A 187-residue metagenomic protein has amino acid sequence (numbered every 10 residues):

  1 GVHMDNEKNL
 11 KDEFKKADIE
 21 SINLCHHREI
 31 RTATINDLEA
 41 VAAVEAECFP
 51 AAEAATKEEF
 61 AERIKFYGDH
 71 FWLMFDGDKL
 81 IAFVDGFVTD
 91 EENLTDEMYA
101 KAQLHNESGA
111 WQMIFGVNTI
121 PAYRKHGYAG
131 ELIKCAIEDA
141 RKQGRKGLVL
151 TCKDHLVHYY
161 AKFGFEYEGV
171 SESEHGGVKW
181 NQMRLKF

Functional and structural regions predicted by a protein language model:
G1-H3, A17, S21: Short, Lys/Arg-enriched N-terminal segments with co-localized hydrophobic residues within the first ~10-30 amino acids
E13, V88-E91, T151, A161 (+1 more regions): Conserved catalytic-core motifs of GNAT/GCN5-like acyltransferases
H27-V41: A short beta-loop-alpha structural element at the N-terminal edge of CoA-dependent acyl/N-acetyltransferase catalytic
A51-G77, I81-L104: Active-site rim helix/loop that mediates acceptor-substrate recognition in acyltransferases
F83-N118, R124, K134, S173-K179: Conserved acyl-donor/pantetheine-binding loop and adjacent beta-alpha core of acyl/acetyltransferases and related
N106-S108, I120-K134, Q143, V157-H158 (+1 more regions): Conserved glycine-rich acetyl-CoA-binding loop
I133, A140-C152: Conserved GNAT acetyl-CoA-binding A-motif
